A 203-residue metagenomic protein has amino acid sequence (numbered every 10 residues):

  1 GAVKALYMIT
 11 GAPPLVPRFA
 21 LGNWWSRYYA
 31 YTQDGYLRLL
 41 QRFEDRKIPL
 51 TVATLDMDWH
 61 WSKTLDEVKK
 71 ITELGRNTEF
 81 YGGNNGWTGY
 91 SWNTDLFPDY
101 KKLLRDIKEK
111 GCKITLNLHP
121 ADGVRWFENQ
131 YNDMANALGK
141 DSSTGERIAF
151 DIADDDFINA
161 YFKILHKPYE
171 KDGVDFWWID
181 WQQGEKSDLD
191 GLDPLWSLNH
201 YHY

Functional and structural regions predicted by a protein language model:
G1-Y203: Catalytic-domain carbohydrate-binding cleft regions of carbohydrate-active enzymes
